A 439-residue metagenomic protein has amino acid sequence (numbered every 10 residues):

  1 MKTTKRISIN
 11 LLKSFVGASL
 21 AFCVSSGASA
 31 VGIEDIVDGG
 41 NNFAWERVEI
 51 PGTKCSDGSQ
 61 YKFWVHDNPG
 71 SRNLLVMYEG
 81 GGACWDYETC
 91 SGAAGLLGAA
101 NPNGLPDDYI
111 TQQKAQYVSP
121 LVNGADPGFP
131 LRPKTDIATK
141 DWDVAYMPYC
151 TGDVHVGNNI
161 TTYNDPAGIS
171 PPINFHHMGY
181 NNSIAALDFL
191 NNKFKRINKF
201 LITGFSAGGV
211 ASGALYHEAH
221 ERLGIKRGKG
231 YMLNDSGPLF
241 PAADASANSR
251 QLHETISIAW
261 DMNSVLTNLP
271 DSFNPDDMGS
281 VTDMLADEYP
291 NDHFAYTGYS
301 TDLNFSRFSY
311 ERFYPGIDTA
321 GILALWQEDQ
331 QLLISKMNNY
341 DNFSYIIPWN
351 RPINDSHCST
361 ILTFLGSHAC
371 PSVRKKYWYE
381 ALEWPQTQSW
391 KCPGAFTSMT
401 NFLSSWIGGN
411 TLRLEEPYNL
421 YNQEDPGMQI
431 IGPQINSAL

Functional and structural regions predicted by a protein language model:
T3-V16: Bacterial N-terminal signal peptides that target proteins for export
G17-A18, A28: Cleavable N-terminal signal peptides
C23-S26: N-terminal signal peptide c-region/cleavage motif recognized by signal peptidases
V31-L439: C-terminal His-loop and adjacent cap/lid subdomain of alpha/beta-hydrolase
